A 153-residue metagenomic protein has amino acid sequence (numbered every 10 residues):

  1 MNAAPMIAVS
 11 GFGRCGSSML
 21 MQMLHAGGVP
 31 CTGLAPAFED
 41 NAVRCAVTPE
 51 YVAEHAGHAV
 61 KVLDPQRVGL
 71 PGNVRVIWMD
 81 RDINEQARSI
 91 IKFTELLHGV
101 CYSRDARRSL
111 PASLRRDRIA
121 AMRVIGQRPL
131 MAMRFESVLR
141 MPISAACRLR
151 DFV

Functional and structural regions predicted by a protein language model:
M1-H58: PAPS-dependent sulfotransferase catalytic core
V60-V153: PAPS-dependent sulfotransferase catalytic domain
